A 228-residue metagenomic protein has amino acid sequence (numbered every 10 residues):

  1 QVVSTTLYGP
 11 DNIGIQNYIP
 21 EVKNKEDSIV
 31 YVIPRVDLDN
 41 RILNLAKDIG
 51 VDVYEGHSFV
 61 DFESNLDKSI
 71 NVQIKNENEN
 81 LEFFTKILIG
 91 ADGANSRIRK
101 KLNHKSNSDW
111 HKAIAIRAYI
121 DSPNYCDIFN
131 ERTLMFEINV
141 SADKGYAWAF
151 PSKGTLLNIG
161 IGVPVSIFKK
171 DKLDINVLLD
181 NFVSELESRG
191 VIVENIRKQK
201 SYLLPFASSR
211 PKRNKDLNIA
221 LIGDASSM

Functional and structural regions predicted by a protein language model:
Q1-V2: Glycine-rich FAD cofactor-binding loop and adjacent beta-loop-alpha segment at the N-terminus of flavoprotein
L7-K101, H111-K112: Conserved N-terminal helical subregion
P10, H57, A91-G93, V140 (+3 more regions): Fold-independent oxyanion-binding glycine-rich loops and adjacent beta-strand/coil segments at enzyme active sites
E21-K23, I161-V165, A225-S226: Short, histidine-centered active-site or binding-site loop motifs used for metal coordination, general acid-base
D61, W148, N218: Short, surface-exposed charged micro-motifs
S69, T155-L156, N218: Structural motif
N95-D180: Conserved FAD-binding catalytic core of PHBH/FMO-like flavoproteins
I167-M228: FAD/FMN-dependent oxidoreductases across multiple families
